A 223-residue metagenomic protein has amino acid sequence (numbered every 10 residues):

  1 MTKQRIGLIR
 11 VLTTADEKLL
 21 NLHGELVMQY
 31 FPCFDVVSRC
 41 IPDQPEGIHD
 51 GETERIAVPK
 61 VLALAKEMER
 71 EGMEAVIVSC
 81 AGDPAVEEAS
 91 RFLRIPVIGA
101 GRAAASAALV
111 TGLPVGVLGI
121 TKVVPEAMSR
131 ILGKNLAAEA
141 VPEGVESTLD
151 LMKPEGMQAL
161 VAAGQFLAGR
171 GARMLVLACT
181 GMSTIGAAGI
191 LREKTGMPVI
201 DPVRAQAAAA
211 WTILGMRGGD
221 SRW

Functional and structural regions predicted by a protein language model:
M1-W223: Non-catalytic structural scaffold of enzyme domains
